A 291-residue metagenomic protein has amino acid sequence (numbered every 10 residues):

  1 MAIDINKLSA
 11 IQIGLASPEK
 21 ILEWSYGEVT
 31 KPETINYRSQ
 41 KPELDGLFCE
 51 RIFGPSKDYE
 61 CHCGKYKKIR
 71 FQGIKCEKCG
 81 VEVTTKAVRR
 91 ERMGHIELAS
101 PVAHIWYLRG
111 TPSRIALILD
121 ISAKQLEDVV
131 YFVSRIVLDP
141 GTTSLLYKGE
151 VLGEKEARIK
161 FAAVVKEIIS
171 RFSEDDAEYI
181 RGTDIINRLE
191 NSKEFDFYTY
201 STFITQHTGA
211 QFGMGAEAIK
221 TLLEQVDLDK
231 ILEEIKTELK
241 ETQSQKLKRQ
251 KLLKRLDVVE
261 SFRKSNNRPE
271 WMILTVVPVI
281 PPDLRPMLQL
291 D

Functional and structural regions predicted by a protein language model:
M1-D291: Conserved core architecture of multi-subunit DNA-directed RNA polymerases
